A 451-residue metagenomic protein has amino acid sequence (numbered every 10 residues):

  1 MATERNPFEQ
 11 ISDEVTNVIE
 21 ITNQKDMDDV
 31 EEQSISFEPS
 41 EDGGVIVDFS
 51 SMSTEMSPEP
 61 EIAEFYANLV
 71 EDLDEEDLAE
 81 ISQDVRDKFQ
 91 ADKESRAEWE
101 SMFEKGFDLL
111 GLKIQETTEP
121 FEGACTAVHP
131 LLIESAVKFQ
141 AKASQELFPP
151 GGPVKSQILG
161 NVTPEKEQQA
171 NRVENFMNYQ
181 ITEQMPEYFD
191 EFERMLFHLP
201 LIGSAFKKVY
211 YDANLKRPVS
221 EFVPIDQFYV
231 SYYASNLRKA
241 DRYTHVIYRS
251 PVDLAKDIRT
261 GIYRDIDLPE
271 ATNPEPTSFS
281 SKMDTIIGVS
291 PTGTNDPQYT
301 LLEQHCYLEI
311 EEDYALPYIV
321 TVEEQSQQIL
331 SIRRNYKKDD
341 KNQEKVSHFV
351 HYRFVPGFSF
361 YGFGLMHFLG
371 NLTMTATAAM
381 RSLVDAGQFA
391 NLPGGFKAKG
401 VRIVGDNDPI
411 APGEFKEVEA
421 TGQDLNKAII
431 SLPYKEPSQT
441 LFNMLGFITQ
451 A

Functional and structural regions predicted by a protein language model:
A2-S326, P437-G446: Extended, helix-rich architectural segments
I21, Y352, F363-M366: Protruding loop/beta-arch "assembly-hinge" segments enriched in small, turn-prone residues
L131-Y179, Y211, D226, E324-Y361 (+2 more regions): Long amphipathic alpha-helical segments
